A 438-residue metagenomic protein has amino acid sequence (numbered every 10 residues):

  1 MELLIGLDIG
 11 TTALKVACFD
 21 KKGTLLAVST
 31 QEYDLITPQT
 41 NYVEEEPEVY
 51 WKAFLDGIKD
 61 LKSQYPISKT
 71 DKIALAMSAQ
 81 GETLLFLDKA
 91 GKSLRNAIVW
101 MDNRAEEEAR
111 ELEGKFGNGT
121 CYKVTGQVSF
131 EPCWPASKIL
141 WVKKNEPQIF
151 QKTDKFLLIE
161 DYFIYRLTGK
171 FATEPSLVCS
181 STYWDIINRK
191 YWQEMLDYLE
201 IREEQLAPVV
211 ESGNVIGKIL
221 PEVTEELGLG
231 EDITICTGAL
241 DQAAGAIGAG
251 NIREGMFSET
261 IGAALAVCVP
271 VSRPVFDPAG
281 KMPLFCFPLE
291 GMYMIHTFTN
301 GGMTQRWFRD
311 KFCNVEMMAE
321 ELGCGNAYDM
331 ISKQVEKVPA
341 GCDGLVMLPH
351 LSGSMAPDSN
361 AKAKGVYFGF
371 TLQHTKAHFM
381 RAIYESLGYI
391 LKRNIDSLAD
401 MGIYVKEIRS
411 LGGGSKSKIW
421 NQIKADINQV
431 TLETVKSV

Functional and structural regions predicted by a protein language model:
M1-R95, E107, T224-E225, L229-T234 (+2 more regions): N-terminal glycine/serine-rich phosphate-binding loop of ATP-dependent small-molecule kinases, especially carbohydrate
I5-G6, C18, E106, E113-S129 (+5 more regions): Active-site core segments that coordinate phosphate-bearing ligands/cofactors across diverse enzyme families
G23, E46, L75, D102 (+3 more regions): Residue-level signal for inorganic ion chemistry
V49-A53, W134, K155, V215 (+1 more regions): Soluble or luminal CAZymes and related metallo-dependent hydrolases
Q64-W100, V128-P135, I164-D185, P208-E211 (+1 more regions): Short beta-strand-loop/turn "lid" adjacent to the catalytic site in phosphate-handling enzymes
Y198-E200, L206: Conserved acidic, metal-coordinating active-site core of Asp-based, Mg2+-dependent phosphoryl-transfer enzymes
A207-V215, E321-Y328: Short linear loop/turn motifs
